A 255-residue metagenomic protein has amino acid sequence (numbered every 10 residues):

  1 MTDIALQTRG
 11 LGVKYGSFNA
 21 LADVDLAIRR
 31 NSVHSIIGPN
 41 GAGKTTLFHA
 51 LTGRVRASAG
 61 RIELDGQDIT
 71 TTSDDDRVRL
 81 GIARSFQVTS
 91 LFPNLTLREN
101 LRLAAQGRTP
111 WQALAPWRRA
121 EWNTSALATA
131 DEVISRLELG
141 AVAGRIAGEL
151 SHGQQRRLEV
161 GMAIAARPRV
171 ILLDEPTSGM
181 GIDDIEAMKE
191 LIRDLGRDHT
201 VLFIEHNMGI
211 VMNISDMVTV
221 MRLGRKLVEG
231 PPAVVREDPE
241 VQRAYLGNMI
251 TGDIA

Functional and structural regions predicted by a protein language model:
T2-A255: Glycine-rich phosphate-binding loops of nucleotide-dependent enzymes
